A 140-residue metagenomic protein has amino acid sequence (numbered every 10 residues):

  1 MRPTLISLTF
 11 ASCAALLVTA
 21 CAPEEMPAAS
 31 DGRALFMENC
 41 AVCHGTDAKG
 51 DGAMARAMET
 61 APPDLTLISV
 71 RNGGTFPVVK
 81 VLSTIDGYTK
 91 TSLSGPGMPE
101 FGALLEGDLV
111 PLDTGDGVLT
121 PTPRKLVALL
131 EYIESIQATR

Functional and structural regions predicted by a protein language model:
M1-C21: Sec-dependent bacterial lipoprotein signal peptides
A20-L35, M54, G73: Electrostatic cytochrome c docking/interface patches
A22-E25, C43-G50, A103, E134: Detector for the c-type heme attachment site
A29-A41, L119-R124, T139: Sequence context surrounding c-type heme c attachment/ligation sites in exported
G32, F36-T46, M98, L129 (+1 more regions): The canonical Cys-X-X-Cys-His
A41, D86-K90, E134-A138: Sec-exported extracytoplasmic/periplasmic mature domains
V42-L67: A contiguous binding-surface segment within folded domains or other stable secondary-structure elements
M58-V118, L129: Extracytoplasmic electron-transfer domains, predominantly the class I c-type cytochrome c fold
